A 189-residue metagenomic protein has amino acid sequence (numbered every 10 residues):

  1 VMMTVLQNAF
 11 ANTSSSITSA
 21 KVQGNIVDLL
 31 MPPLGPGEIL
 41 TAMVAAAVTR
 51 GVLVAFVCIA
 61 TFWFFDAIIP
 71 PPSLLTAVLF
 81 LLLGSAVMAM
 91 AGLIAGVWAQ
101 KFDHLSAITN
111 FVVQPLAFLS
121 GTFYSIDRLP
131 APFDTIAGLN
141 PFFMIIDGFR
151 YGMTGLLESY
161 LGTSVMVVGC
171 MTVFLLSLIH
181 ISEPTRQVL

Functional and structural regions predicted by a protein language model:
V1-N12: Long, hydrophobic alpha-helical segments
M3, S19, W63, A67 (+5 more regions): Transmembrane helix-loop junction
A11-S15, Q23-V27, C58, G92: Interfacial helix-capping/hinge residues at the ends of transmembrane alpha-helices
I17, I26-L29, T61, A95 (+6 more regions): Hydrophobic alpha-helical interface/terminus motif in multipass membrane transporters
L30-G35: Short helix-to-coil transition segments within interhelical loops that connect adjacent transmembrane helices
P36-T109, L156-L178: Alpha-helical transmembrane segments and their short interhelical loops
P71, A117-F174: Membrane-interfacial helix-loop-helix junctions in multi-pass membrane proteins
I179-H180, P184-L189: Single conserved hydrophobic/aromatic residue that forms the stacking wall/gate of nucleotide- or nucleobase-binding
